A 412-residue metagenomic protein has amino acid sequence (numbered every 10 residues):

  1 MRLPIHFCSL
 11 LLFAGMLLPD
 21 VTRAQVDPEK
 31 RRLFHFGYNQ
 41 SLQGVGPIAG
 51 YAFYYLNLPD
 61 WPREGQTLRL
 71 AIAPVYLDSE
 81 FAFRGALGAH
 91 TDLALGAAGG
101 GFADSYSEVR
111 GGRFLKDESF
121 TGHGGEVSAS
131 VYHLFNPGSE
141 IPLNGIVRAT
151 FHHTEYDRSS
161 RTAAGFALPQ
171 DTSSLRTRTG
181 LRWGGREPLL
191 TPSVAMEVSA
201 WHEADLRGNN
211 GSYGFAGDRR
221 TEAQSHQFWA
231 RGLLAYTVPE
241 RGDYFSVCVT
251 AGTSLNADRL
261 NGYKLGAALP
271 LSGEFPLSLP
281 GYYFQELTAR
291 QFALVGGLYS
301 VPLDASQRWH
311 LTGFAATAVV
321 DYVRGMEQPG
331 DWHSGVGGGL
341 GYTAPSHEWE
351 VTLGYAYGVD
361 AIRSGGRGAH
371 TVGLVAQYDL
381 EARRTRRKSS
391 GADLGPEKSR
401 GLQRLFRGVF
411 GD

Functional and structural regions predicted by a protein language model:
M1-S9: Bacterial N-terminal signal peptides that target proteins for export
C8-L17: Hydrophobic helical h-region of N-terminal Sec-dependent signal peptides in bacterial secretory/periplasmic proteins
L18-A24: Sec/Tat signal peptide C-region and signal peptidase I cleavage site
A24-F36, S174-V323, P329, A361-G368 (+1 more regions): C-terminal outer-membrane beta-barrel translocator/porin domains of Gram-negative envelope proteins and their
V26-R186, A289, A293, W309-L311 (+2 more regions): Gram-negative/organellar outer-membrane beta-barrel architecture
A82-H90, G214-G217, Q328-W332: Charged/polar, low-hydrophobicity segments characteristic of intrinsically disordered regions and flexible loops
L298, M326, G335-Y342: Short glycine-rich, acidic/polar surface loops and turns
